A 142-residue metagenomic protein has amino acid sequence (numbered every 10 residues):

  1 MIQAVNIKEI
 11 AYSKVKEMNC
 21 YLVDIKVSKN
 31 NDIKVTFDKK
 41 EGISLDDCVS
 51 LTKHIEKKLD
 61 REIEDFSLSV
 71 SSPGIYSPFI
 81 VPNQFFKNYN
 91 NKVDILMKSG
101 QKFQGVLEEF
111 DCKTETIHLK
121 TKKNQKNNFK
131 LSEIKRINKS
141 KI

Functional and structural regions predicted by a protein language model:
M1-V93, S99-Q104, F110-I142: Short Lys/Arg-rich amphipathic alpha-helical segments
